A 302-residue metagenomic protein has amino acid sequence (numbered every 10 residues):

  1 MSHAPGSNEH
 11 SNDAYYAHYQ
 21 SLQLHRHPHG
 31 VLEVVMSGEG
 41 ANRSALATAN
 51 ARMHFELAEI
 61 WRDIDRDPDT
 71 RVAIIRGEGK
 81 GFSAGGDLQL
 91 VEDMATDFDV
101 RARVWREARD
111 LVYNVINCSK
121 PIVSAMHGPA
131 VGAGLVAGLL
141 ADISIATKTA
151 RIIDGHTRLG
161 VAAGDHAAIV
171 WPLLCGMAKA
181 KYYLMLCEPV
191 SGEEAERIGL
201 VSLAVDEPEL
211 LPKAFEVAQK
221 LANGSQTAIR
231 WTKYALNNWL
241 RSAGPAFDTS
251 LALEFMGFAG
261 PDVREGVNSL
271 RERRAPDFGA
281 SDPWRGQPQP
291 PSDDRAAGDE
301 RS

Functional and structural regions predicted by a protein language model:
M1-E78, Y113, P291-S302: Conserved CoA-thioester-binding segment of acyl-CoA-metabolizing enzymes
M36-G40, A95, M126, G199: Short, histidine-centered active-site or binding-site loop motifs used for metal coordination, general acid-base
A41, A45-R52, D69, G77-Y113 (+2 more regions): Glycine- (often His-adjacent) and acidic-residue-rich active-site loop that binds/positions the CoA thioester
Y113-I229, G260, R264-N268, R274: Crotonase-fold acyl-CoA enzyme core
I145-A150, V201-T249, F255, A259-P261 (+1 more regions): C-terminal long alpha-helix characteristic of the crotonase
